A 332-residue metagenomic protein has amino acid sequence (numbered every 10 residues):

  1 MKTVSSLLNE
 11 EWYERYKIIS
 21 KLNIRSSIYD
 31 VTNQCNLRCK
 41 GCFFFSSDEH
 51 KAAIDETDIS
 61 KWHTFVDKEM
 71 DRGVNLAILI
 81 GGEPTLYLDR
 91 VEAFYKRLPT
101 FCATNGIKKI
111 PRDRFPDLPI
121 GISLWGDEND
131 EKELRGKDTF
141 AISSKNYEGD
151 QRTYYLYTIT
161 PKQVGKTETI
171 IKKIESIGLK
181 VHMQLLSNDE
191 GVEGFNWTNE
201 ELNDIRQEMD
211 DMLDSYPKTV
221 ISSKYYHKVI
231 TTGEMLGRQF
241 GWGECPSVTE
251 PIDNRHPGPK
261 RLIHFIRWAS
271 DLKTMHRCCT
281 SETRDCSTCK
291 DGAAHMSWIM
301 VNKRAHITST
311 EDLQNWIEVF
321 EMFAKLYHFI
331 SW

Functional and structural regions predicted by a protein language model:
K2-N105, K109-R112, I307-E321: Conserved alpha-helical substructure of the radical SAM core
I18, H256-W332: Flexible mid-to-C-terminal extensions adjoining Fe-S/redox cofactors in radical SAM and related proteins
Y29, N33-N36, Q239, T280-T283: Processing junctions and N-termini across compartments
C35, C39-C42, C245-S247, C286-G292: Short cysteine clusters
R38, G73-N75, P116, I177-H182 (+1 more regions): Short loop/turn motifs at secondary-structure junctions
G41, F45-D48, P251, G292-H295: Secreted/processed peptides and extracellular or luminal domains of membrane proteins
F65, D89-F94, I110-F115, E133 (+2 more regions): A short acidic, amphipathic alpha-helical/loop segment
L118-P119, S123-R277, V301: Radical SAM enzyme [4Fe-4S]-AdoMet core and its adjacent flexible, acidic and glycine-rich loops/tails across
